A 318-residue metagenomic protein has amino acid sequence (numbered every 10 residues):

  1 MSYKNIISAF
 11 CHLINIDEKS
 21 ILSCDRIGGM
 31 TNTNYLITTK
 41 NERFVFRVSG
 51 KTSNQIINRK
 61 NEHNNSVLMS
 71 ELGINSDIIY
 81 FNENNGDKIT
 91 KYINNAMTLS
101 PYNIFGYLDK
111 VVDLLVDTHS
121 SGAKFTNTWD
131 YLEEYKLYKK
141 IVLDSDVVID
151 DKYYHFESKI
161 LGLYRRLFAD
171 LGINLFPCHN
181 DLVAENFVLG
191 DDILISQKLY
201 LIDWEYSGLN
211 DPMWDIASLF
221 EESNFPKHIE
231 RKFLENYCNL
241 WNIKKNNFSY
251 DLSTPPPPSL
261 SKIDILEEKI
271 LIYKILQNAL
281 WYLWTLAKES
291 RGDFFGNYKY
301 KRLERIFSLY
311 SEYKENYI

Functional and structural regions predicted by a protein language model:
S2-E18, L22, A123-N180, A184 (+1 more regions): An alpha-helical support segment within catalytic cores of ATP-dependent transferases
I14, G73, L115, H119-A123 (+6 more regions): A general structural signal marking secondary-structure boundaries and capping sites
D25-Y131, V147-H155: ATP-binding pocket architecture of kinase catalytic cores
M30-T39, V45-F46, G162-I216, H228: Active-site acidic catalytic loop and adjacent metal/ATP-binding pocket of ATP-dependent phosphoryl transfer enzymes
D191-S196, N242-K262: Intrinsically disordered, low-complexity terminal tails and inter-domain linkers enriched for S/T/G/P/D/E
M213-Y250, I275-D293: Active-site activation/catalytic loop segments of kinase-like enzymes and analogous catalytic loops in related
L260-K274: All-alpha amphipathic helical-bundle segments outside canonical DNA-binding/catalytic cores that form hydrophobic
W281-I318: ATP/Mg2+ or Mg2+-diphosphate-binding catalytic cores that bind nucleotide phosphates or diphosphates via glycine-rich
